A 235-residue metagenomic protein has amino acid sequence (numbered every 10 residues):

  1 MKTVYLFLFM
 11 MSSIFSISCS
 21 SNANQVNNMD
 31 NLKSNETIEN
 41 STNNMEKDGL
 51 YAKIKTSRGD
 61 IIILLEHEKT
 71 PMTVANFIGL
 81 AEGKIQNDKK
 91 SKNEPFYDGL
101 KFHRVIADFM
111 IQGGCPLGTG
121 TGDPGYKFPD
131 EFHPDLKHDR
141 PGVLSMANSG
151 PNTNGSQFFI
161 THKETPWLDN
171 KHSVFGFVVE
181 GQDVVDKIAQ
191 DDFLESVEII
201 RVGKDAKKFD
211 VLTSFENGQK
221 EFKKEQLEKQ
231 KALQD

Functional and structural regions predicted by a protein language model:
M1-V4: Positively charged n-region of N-terminal signal peptides that target proteins for export
F7-S16: Bacterial N-terminal signal peptides
I17-D235: Cyclophilin-like peptidyl-prolyl cis-trans isomerases
